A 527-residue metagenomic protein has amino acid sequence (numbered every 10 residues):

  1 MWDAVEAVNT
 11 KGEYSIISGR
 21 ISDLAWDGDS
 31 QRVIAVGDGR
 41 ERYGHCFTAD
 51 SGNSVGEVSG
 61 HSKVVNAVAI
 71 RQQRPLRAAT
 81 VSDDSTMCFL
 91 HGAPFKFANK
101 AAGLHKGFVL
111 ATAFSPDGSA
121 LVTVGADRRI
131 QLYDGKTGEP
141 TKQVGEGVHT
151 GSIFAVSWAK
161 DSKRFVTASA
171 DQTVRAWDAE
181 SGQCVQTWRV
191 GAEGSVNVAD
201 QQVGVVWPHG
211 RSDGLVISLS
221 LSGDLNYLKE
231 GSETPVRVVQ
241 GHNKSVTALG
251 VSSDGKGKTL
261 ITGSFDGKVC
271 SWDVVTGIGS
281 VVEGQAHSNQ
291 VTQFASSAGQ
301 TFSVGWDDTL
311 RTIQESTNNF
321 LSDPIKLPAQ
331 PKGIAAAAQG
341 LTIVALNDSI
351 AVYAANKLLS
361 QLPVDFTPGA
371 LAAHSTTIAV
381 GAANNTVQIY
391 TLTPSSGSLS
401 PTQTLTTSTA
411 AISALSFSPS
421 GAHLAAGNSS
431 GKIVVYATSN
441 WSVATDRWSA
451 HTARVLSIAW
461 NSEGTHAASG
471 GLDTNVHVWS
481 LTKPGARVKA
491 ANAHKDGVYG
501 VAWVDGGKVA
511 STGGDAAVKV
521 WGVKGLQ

Functional and structural regions predicted by a protein language model:
M1, V5-E6, L24-W26, V33-V36 (+11 more regions): Solenoidal tandem-repeat scaffolds enriched in leucines and small polar residues
M1-D3, G44-T48, M87-G92, I130-G135 (+9 more regions): WD40-repeat beta-propellers
V8-Y14, N53-V58, K96-A102, E139-E146 (+8 more regions): A short beta-strand motif characteristic of beta-propeller blades
Y14-I21, S59-V65, A102-V109, G145-I153 (+8 more regions): WD40/WD-repeat beta-propeller blade N-cap
A25-Q31, A69-L76, A111-S119, S157-K163 (+8 more regions): Loop/turn segments within WD40 beta-propeller blades
V36-R40, T80-D84, T123-D127, A168-D171 (+8 more regions): Conserved strand-to-loop turn within each blade of WD40 beta-propeller repeats
V203-V205, S220, G369, T377-H466: Eukaryotic tandem repeat interaction scaffolds
V498-Q527: Blade-level signature of beta-propeller repeat domains, shared across WD40, Kelch, NHL, RCC1 and BNR/Asp-box propellers
